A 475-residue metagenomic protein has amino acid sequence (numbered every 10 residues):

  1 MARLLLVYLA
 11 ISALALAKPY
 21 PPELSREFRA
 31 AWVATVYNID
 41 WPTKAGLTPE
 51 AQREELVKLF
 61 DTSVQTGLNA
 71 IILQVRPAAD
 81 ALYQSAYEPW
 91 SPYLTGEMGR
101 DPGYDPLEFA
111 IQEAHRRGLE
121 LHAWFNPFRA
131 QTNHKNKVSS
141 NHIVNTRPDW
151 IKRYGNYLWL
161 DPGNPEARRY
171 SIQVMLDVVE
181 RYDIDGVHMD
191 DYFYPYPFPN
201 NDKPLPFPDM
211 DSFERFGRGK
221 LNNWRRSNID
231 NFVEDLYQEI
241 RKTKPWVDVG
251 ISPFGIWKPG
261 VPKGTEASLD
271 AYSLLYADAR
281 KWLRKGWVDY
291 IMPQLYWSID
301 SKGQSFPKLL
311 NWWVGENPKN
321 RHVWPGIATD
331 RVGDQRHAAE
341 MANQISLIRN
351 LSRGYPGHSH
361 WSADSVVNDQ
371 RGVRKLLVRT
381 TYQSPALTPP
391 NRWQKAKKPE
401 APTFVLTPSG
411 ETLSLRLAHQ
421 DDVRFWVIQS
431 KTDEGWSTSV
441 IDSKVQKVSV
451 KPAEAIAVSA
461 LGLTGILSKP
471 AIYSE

Functional and structural regions predicted by a protein language model:
A34-E54, A123, F128-R181, L274: Active-site-adjacent "subsite" loops/lids of carbohydrate-active enzymes
E54-D80, Y182-D185: Catalytic domains of carbohydrate-active enzymes, especially glycoside hydrolases
T66-P102: Aromatic-lined carbohydrate-binding/catalytic grooves of carbohydrate-active enzymes
A81-G96, R129-G155, D191-F216, V261-D270: Aromatic- and acidic-residue-enriched segments that line the glycan-binding/catalytic groove of carbohydrate-active
Y170-L176, E180-Y290, Q294-L309, E316-N320: Active-site neighborhood of glycoside hydrolase catalytic domains
Y276-K302, W313-V314, K319-Q394: Substrate-binding cleft of secreted/luminal carbohydrate-active enzymes
E411-D422: Conserved aromatic anchor
V448-S468: Beta-strand-rich modules
